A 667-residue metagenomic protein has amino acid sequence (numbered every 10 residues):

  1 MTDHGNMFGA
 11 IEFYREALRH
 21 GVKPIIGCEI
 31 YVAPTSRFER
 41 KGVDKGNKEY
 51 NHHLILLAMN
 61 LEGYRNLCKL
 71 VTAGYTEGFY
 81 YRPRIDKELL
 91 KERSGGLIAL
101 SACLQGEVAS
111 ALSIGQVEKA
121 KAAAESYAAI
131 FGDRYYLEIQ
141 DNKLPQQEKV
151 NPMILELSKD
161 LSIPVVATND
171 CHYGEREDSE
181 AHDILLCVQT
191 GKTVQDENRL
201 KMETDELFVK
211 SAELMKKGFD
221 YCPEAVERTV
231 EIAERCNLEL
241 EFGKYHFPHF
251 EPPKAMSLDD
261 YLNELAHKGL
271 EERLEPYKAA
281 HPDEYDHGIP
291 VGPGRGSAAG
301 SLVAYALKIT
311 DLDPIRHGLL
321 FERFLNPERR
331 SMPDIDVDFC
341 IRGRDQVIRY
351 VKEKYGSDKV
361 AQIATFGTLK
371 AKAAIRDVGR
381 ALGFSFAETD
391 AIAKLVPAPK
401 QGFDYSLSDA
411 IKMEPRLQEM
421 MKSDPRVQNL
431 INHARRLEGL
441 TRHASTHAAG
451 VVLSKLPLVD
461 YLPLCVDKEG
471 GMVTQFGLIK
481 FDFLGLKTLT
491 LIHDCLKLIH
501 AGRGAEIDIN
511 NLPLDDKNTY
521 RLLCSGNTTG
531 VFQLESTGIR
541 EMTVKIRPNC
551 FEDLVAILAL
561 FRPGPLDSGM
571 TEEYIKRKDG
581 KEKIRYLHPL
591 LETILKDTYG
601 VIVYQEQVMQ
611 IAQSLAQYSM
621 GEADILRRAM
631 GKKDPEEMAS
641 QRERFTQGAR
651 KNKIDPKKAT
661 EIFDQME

Functional and structural regions predicted by a protein language model:
M1-E667: Alpha-helical scaffold/interaction cores of sigma-54-like transcription cofactors and many family A DNA polymerases
